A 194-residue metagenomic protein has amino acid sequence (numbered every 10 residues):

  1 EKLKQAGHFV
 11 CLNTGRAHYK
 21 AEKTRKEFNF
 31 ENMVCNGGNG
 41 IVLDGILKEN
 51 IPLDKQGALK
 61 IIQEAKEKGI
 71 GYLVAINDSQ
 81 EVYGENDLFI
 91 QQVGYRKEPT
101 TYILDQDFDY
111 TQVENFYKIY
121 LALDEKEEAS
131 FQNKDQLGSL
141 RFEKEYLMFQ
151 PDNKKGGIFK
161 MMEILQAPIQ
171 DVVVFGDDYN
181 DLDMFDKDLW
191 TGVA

Functional and structural regions predicted by a protein language model:
E1-F89: Active-site phosphate-binding/coordination module
E1-K2, D109, T191-A194: Short, intrinsically disordered, charge-balanced linker/junction segments flanking boundaries in proteins
A6-V10, I169, D188-W190: A generic structural motif
T14-G15, V173-Y179, V193-A194: Glycine-rich beta-to-alpha transition loops that act as phosphate-gripper elements at the mouths of alpha/beta enzyme
F28, K187-D188: Structural motif
F30-G38, G94, L140-F142, T191-A194: Short hydrophobic/aromatic-enriched beta-strand-loop microsegments
E64, K68-K187: Conserved acidic, metal-coordinating active-site core of Asp-based, Mg2+-dependent phosphoryl-transfer enzymes
